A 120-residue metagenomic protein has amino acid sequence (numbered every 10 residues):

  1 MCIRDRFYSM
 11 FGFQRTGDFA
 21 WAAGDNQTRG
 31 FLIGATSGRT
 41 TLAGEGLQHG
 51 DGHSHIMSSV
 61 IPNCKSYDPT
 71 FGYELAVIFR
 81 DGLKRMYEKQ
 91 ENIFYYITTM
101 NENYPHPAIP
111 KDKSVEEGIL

Functional and structural regions predicted by a protein language model:
R4-K65, Y73-K84, E117-I119: Thiamine diphosphate
D51, E102-L120: Glycine/aspartate-rich loop-and-adjacent alpha/beta segment that forms the canonical ThDP
S59, C64-I109: Structural signature of the thiamine diphosphate
